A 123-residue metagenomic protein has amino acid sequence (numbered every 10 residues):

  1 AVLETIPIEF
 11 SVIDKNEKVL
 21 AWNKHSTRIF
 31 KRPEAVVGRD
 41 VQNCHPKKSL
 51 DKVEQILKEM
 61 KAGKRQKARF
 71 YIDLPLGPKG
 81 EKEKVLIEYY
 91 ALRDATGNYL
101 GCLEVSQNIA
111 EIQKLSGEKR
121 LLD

Functional and structural regions predicted by a protein language model:
A1-S26: Sensory modules in modular signal-transduction proteins
K31, A35-S49: PAS-family sensory/regulatory domains
C44-P75: Terminal output helix/cap of sensory domains in signal transduction proteins
I72-G80, R93: PAS-family sensory domains
I87-Y89: Compact sensory input modules in signal-transduction proteins
N98-G101: Short beta-strand edge/capping elements of PAS-family sensory modules
L103-S106: Sensory-domain boundary capping and coupling elements
N108-D123: Juxtadomain coupling helices with adjacent low-complexity linkers
